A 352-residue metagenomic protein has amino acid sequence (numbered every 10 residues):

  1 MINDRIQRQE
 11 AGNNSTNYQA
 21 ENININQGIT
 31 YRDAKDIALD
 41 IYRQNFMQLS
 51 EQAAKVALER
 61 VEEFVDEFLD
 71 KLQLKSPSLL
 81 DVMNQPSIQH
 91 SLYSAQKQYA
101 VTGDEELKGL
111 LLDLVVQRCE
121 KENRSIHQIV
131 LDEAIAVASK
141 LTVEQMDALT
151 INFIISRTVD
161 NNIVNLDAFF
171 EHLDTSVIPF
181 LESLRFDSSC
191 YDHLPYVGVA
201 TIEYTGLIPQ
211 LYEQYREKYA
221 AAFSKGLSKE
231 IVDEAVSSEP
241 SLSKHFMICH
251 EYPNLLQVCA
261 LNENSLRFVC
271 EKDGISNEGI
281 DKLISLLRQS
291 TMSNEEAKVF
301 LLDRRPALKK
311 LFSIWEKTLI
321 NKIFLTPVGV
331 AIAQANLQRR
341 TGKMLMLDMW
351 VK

Functional and structural regions predicted by a protein language model:
M1-Q52: Long, low-complexity intrinsically disordered regions enriched in small/polar and proline/glycine residues
I37-L141: Charged, alpha-helical interface segments at or near domain boundaries
R118, E122, S156-I163, T201: Amphipathic alpha-helical interaction segments
I129-E182: Short amphipathic alpha-helical interface segments
R185-F186: Bergerat-fold GHKL/Histidine-kinase-like ATPase
S189-G206: A short, conserved structural fragment
L211-L345: Short, amphipathic alpha-helical interaction segments positioned at domain boundaries
S313, M349-K352: A composition-driven surface/loop motif
